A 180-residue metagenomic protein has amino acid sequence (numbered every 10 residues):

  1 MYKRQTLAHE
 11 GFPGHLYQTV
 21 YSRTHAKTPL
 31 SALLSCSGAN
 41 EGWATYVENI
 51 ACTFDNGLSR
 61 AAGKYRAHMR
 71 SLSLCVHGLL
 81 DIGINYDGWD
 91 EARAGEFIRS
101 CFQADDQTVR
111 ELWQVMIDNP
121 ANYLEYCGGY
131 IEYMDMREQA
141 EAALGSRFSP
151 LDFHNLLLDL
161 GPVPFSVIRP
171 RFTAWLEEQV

Functional and structural regions predicted by a protein language model:
M1-Y2: Short, small-residue-biased leader/transition segments that mark boundaries at the very start of proteins
T6, E10-L16, V20, Y46: Catalytic glutamate of the conserved HExxH
L16-H25, C101-V109: Active-site-adjacent bridging/hinge elements
Y17-N40: Post-HEXXH active-site segment of zinc metalloproteases
A32-W43, P120-Y126: Active-site metal-coordination segments of metallo-dependent hydrolases
A39-T53, Y130: An active-site-proximal "capping" alpha-helix that borders the catalytic cofactor pocket
N49-I117: Long, amphipathic alpha-helical stalk/connector segments used for oligomerization, subunit docking, or mechanical
F102-V180: C-terminal, non-catalytic "cap/extension" segments appended to globular domains
